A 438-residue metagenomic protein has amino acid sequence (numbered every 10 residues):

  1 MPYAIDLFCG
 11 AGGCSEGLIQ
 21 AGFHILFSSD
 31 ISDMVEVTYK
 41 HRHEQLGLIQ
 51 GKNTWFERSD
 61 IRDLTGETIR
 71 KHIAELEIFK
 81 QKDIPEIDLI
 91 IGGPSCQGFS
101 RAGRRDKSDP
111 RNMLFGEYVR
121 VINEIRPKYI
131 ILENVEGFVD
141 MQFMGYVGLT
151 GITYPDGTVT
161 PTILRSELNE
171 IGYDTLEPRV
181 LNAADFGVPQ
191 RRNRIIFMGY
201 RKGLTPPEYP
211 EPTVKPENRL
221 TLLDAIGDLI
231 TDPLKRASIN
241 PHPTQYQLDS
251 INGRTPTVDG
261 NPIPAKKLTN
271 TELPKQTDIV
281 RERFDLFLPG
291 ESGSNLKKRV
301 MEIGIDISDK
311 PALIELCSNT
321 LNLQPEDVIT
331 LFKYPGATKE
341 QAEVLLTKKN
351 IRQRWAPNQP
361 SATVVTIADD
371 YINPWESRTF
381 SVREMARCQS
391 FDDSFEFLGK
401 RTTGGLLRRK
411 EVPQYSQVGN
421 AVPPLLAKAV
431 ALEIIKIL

Functional and structural regions predicted by a protein language model:
M1-I5: Extreme N-terminal starter segment of soluble prokaryotic enzymes
F8-C9: Class I SAM-dependent methyltransferase "Motif I" SAM/SAH-binding loop
G12, E16: Glycine-rich SAM-binding Motif I of class I
G17-F23, R42: A short, Lys/Arg-enriched amphipathic alpha-helix followed by its capping loop at the start of a domain
D30-M34: Short beta->alpha hinge that forms the Motif I/post-I loop of the SAM-binding pocket
T38-I78: S-adenosyl-L-methionine
R70-I84, P94-G336: Class I S-adenosyl-L-methionine
G253-L438: C-terminal target-recognition/interaction regions appended to catalytic cores
